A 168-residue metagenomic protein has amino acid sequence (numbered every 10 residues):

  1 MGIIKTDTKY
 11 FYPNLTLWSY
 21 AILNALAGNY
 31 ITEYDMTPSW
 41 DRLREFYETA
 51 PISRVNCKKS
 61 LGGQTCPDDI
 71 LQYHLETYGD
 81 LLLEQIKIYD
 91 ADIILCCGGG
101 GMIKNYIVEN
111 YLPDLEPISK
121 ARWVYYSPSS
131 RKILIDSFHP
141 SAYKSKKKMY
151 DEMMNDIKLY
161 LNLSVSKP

Functional and structural regions predicted by a protein language model:
M1-Y89, G99: A polyanion-binding, active-site-adjacent surface
D68-L83, M102-P168: C-terminal capping/extension of enzyme domains
D92-I93: Structural motif
C96: Redox-cofactor binding/interface segments in oxidoreductases and associated redox assembly factors
